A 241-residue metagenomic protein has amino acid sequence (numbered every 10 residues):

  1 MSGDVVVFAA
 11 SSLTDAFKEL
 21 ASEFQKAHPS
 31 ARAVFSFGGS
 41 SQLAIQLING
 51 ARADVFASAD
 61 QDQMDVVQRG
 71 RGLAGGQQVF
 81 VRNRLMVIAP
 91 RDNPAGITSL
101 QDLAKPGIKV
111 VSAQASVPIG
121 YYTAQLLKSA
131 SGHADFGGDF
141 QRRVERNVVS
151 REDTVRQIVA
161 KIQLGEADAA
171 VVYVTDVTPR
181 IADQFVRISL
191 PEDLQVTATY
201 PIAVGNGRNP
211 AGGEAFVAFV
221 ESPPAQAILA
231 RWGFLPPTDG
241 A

Functional and structural regions predicted by a protein language model:
M1-H28, R32-F37, S41, I45-N49 (+4 more regions): Exported/periplasmic ABC-transporter solute-binding proteins
G72: Active-site surface patch of divalent metal-dependent phosphodiester/phosphate bond hydrolases
R84: Short beta-strand->alpha-helix junction loop in the catalytic core of nucleotide-activated group-transfer enzymes
